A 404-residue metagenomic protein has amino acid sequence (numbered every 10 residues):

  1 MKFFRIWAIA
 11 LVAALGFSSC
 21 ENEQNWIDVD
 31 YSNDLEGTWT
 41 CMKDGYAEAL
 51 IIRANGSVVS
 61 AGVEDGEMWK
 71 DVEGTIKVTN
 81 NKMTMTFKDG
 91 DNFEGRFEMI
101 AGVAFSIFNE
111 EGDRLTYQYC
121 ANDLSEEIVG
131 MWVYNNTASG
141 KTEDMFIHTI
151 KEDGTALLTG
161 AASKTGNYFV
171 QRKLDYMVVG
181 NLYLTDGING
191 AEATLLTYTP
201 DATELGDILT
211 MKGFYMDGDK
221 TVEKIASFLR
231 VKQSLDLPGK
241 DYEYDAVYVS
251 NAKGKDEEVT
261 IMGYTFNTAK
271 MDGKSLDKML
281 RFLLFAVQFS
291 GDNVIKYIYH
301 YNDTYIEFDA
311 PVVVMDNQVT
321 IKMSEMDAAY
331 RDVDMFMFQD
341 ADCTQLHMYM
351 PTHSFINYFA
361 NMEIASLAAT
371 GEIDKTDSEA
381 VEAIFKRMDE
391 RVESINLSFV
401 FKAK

Functional and structural regions predicted by a protein language model:
F3, A10, A14-W39, L115-L124 (+2 more regions): Bacterial Sec-dependent N-terminal signal peptides
D30-A47, A121-E143, R230-L276: Tryptophan-anchored aromatic micro-motifs
K43-N92, K141-L184, I188, K253-T320 (+1 more regions): N-terminal glycine/threonine-rich, aromatic-flanked beta-hairpin/loop signature
V72-I76, G95-F97, Y117-Y119, G166-Y176 (+6 more regions): Short, surface-exposed loop motifs enriched in S/T, G, D/E and P with embedded aromatic residues
T79-N81, M99-V103, V178, T203-T210 (+2 more regions): Ser/Thr- and Asn-enriched, surface-exposed coil loops between beta-strands
A104-E111, M211-D219, K386-R391: Short, exposed beta-strand-loop hairpins at the edges of beta-sheets in extracellular/periplasmic proteins
I188-T197, I321-S366: Acidic, glycine-rich flexible loop segments
N251-L283, C343-I395: Mixed-charge, low-complexity intrinsically disordered segments
